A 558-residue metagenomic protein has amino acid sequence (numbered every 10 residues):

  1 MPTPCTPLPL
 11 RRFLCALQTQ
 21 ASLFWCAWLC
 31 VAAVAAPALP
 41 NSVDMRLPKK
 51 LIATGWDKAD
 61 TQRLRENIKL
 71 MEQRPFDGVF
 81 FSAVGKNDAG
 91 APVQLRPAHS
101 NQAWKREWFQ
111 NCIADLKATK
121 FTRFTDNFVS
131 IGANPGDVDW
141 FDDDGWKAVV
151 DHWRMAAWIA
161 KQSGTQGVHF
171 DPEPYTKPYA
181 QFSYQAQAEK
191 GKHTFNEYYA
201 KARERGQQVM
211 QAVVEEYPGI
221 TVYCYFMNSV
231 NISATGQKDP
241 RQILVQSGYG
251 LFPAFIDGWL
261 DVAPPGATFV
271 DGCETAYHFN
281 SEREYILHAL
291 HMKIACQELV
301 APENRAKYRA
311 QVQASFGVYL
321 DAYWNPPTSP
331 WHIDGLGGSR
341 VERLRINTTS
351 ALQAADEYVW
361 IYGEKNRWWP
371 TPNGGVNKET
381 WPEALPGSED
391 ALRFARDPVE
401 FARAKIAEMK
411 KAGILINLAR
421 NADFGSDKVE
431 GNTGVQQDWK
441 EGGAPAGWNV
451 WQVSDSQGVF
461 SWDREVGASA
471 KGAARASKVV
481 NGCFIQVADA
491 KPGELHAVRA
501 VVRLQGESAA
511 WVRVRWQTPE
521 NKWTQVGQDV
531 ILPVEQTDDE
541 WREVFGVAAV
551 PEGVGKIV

Functional and structural regions predicted by a protein language model:
M1-Q20: N-terminal secretory signal peptides that target proteins for export/translocation
T3-T6, A33-A36, E441: Generic N-terminal simple sequence motifs
T6-P7, N41, A446, V459: Coiled-coil-like amphipathic alpha-helices with heptad-repeat character
A16-A33: Bacterial N-terminal signal peptides
A32-P40, F424: Boundary at the C-terminal end of the N-terminal hydrophobic targeting segment
L39-I414: Glycan-processing catalytic domains of CAZymes
K410-V558: Extracellular and organelle-lumenal recognition/adhesion modules and their flexible linkers in secreted
